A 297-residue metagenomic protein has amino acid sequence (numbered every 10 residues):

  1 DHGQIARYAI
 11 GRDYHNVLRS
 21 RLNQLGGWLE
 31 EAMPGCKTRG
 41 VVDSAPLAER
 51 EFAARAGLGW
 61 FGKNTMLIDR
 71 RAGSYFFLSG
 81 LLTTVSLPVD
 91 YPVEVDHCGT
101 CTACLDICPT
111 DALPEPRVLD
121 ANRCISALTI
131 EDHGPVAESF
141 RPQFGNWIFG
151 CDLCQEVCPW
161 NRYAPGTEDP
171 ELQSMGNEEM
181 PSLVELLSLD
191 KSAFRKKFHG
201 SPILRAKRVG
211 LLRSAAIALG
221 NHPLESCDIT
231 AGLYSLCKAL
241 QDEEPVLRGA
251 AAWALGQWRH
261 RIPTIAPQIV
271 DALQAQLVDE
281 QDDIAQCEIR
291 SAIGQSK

Functional and structural regions predicted by a protein language model:
D1-H97, V136, G145, D271-D279 (+1 more regions): Auxiliary alpha/beta "docking" domains used to position bulky ligands
A103-S126, W147-E171, S235: Iron-sulfur cluster-binding cysteine motifs and their immediate structural context in ferredoxin-like electron-transfer
E138-L172, E185, L189, A193-L204 (+1 more regions): C-terminal amphipathic alpha-helical segment
A193-K197, S226-L240, R261-V278: Amphipathic alpha-helical scaffolding segments comprising HEAT/armadillo-like alpha-solenoid repeats
R208, E243-P245, Q281-D282: Short inter-helical turns and helix N-cap capping residues of alpha-solenoid HEAT/ARM repeat scaffolds
A215-A216, A251, I289: Conserved hydrophobic register position within alpha-solenoid helical repeats
